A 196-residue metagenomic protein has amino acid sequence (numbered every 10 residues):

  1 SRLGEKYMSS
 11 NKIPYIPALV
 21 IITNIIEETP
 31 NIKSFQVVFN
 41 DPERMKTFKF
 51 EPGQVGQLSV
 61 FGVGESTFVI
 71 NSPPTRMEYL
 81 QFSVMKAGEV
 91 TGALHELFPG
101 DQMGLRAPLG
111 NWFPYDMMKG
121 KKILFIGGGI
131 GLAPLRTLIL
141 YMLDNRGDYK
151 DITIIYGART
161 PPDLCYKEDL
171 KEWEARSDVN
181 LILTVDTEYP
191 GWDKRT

Functional and structural regions predicted by a protein language model:
S1-Y7: Short, Lys/Arg-enriched N-terminal segments with co-localized hydrophobic residues within the first ~10-30 amino acids
Y7-D101, A158-T160, D186-E188: Ferredoxin-reductase
E89-T196: FNR/FR-type flavoprotein reductase catalytic core
